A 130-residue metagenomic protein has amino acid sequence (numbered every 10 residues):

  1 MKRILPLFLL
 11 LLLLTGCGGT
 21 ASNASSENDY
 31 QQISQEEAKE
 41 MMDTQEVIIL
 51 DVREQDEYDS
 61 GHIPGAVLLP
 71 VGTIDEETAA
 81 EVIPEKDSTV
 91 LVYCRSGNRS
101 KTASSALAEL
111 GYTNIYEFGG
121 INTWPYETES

Functional and structural regions predicted by a protein language model:
K2-L5, L13, C17-M41, D56-T89 (+1 more regions): Rhodanese-like catalytic fold shared by cysteine-dependent sulfurtransferases and DSP/PTP-type phosphatases
Q45-V47: Alpha-to-beta junction loops
I49-D51: Structural scaffold elements adjacent to functional motifs in cytosolic proteins
